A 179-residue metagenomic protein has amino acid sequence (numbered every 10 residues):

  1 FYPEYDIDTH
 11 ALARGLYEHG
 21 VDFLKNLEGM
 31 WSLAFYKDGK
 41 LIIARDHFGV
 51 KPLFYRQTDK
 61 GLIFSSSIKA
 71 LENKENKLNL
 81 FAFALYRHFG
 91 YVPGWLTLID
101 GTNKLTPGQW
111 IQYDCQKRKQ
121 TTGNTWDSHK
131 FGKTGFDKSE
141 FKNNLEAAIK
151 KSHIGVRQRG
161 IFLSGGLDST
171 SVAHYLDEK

Functional and structural regions predicted by a protein language model:
F1-K179: Cysteine-centered catalytic environments shared across enzyme families
